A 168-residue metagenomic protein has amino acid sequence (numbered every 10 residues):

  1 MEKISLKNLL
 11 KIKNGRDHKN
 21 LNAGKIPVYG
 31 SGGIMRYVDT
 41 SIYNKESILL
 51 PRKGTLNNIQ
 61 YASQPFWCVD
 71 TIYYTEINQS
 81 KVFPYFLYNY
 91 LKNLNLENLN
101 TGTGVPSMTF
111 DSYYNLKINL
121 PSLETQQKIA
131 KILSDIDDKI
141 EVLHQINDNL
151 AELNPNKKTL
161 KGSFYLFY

Functional and structural regions predicted by a protein language model:
M1-G30, N115-Y168: Non-catalytic DNA-recognition/assembly elements of restriction-modification systems
G30-K92, E97, T101-V105, T109-Y113: A short beta-sheet element
